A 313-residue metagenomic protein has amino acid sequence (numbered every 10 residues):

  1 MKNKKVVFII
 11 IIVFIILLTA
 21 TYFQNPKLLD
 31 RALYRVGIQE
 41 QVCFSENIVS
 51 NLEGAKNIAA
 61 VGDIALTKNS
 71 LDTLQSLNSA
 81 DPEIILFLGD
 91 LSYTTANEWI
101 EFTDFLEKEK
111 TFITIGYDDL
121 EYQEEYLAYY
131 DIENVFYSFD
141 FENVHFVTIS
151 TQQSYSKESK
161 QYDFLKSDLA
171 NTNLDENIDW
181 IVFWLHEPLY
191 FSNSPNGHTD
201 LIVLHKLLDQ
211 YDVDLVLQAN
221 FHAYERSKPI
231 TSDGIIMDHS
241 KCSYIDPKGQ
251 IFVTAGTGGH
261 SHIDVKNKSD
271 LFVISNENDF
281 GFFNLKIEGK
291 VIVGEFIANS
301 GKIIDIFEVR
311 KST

Functional and structural regions predicted by a protein language model:
M1-F14: N-terminal Sec-pathway targeting helices
F14-Q24: Hydrophobic alpha-helical membrane-insertion segments, chiefly the h-region of N-terminal signal peptides
N25-I100, F191-S192: N-terminal active-site segment of His-dependent metallophosphoesterases
Q41-I48, L52, N57, A96-N177 (+5 more regions): Extended active-site neighborhood of metal-dependent phosphoesterases/phosphodiesterases
V61-A65, G89-L91, Y117-D118, T151-Q152 (+3 more regions): Active-site metal-binding loops of divalent metal-dependent hydrolases
I85-L91, W184-L185, L207-D209, V213 (+1 more regions): Conserved beta-strand->loop/alpha-helix structural units within folded catalytic cores of enzymes with alpha/beta
L189-D200: Active-site His/acidic residue clusters
E295-I304: Short, solvent-exposed aromatic-acidic interface loops
